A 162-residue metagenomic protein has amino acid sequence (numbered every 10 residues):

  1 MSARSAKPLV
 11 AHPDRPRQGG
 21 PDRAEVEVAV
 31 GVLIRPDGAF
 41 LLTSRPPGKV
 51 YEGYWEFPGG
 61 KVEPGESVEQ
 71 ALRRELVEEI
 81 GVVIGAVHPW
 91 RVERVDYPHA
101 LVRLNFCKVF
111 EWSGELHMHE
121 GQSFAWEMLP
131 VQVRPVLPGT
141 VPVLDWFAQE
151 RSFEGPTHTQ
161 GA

Functional and structural regions predicted by a protein language model:
M1-P13, Q160-A162: Actinobacteria-biased recognition of intrinsically disordered, low-complexity terminal regions
P8-F40, K61, V92: Conserved N-terminal beta-strand and adjoining loop/helix that marks the start of the Nudix/MutT-like hydrolase domain
V32, L42, L104-K108, W126: Conserved hydrophobic/aromatic beta-strand scaffold that supports enzyme active sites
A39-E78: Conserved Nudix-box catalytic region and its N-terminal flanking loop in Nudix hydrolases and closely related
E79-A86: Short secondary-structure junctions
V83, V92-L116, S123: Active-site-adjacent beta-strand/loop module that shapes the phosphate/pyrophosphate-binding cleft
K108, L116-R151: NUDIX/MutT-family hydrolases
A148-A162: Generic C-terminal helix-cap and adjacent flexible tail
